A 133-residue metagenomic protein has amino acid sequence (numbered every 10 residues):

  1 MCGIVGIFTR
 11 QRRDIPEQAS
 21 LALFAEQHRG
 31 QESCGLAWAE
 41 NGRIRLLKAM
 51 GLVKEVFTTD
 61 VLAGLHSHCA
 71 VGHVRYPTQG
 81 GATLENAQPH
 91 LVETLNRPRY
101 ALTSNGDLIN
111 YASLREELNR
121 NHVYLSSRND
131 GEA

Functional and structural regions predicted by a protein language model:
M1-A133: Conserved short alpha-helical segments that host acidic/polar catalytic motifs at enzyme active sites
